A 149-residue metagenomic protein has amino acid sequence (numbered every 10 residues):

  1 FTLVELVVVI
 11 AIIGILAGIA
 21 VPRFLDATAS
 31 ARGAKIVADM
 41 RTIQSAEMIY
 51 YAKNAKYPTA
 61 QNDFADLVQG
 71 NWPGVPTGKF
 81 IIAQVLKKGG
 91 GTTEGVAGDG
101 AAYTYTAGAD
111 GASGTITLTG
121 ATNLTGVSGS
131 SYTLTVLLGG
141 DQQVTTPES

Functional and structural regions predicted by a protein language model:
F1-L25, A29: N-terminal single-pass transmembrane signal-anchor helix
E5, A34-V37, D110: Compositionally biased non-globular segments, especially hydrophobic aliphatic-rich helices of signal peptides
I10, V37, Q44: Conserved catalytic core of two-component sensor histidine kinases
G18, D26-A29, G33, S45 (+1 more regions): Regular, well-ordered alpha-helical segments
A29-M40, K56: Membrane-proximal amphipathic alpha-helices that sit immediately adjacent to an N-terminal transmembrane/signal-anchor
S45-M48, A52-L124, S128-S131, E148-S149: Extracellular/periplasmic head regions of type IV pilus-like filament subunits
T133-S149: Short, low-complexity, Pro/Ser/Thr/Gly-rich segments in the mature regions of secreted, periplasmic
